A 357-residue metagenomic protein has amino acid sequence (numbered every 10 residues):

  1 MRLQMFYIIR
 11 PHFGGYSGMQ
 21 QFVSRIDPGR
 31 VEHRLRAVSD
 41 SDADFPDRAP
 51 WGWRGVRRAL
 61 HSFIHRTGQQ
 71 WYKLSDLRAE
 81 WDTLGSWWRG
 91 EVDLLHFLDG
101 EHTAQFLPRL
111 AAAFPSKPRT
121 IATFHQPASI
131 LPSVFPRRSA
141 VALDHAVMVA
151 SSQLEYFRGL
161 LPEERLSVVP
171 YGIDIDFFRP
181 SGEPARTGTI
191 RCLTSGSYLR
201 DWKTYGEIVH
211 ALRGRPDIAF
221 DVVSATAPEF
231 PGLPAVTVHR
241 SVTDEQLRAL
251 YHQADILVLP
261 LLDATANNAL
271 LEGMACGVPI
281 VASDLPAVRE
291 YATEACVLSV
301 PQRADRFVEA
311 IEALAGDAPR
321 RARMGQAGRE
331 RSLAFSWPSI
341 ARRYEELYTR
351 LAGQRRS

Functional and structural regions predicted by a protein language model:
Q70-S75, T83-A104, I121: Short N-terminal targeting/anchoring amphipathic segment
S152, G172: Carbohydrate-associated surface elements
R158, I173-T189, G353-R355: Acidic anion/phosphate-binding donor-loop and adjacent secondary structure in glycosyltransferase catalytic cores
P184-W202, G206-H210: Conserved donor-binding/catalytic core segment of Leloir-type glycosyltransferases
H252-T265, V278: Acidic donor-binding loop of glycosyltransferase active sites
P279-A282, R289: Short hydrophobic beta-strand element within catalytic cores of glycosyltransferases and related nucleotide-activated
C296-D305, A313-A318, L333: Conserved acidic donor-binding segment of nucleotide-sugar-dependent glycosyltransferases
A313, R320-A334, R343-E346: A short, well-ordered alpha-helix in the C-terminal region of glycosyltransferases
